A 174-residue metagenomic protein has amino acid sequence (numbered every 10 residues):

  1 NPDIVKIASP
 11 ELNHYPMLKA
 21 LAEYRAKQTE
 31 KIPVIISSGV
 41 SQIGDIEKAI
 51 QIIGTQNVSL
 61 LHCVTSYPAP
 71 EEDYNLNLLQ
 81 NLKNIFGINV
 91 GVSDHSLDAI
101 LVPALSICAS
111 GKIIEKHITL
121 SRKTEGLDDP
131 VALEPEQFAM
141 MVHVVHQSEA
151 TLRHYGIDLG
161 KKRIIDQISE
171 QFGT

Functional and structural regions predicted by a protein language model:
N1-T174: Catalytic cores and adjacent flexible loops of soluble metabolic enzymes that perform enolate/carbanion chemistry on
